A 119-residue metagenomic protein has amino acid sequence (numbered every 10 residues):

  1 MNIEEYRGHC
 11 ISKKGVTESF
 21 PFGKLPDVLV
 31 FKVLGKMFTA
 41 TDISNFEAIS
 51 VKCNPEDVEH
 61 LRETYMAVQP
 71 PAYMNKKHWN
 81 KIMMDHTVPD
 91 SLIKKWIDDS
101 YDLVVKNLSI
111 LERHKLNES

Functional and structural regions predicted by a protein language model:
M1-S119: Charge-dense, helix-prone N-terminal extensions
